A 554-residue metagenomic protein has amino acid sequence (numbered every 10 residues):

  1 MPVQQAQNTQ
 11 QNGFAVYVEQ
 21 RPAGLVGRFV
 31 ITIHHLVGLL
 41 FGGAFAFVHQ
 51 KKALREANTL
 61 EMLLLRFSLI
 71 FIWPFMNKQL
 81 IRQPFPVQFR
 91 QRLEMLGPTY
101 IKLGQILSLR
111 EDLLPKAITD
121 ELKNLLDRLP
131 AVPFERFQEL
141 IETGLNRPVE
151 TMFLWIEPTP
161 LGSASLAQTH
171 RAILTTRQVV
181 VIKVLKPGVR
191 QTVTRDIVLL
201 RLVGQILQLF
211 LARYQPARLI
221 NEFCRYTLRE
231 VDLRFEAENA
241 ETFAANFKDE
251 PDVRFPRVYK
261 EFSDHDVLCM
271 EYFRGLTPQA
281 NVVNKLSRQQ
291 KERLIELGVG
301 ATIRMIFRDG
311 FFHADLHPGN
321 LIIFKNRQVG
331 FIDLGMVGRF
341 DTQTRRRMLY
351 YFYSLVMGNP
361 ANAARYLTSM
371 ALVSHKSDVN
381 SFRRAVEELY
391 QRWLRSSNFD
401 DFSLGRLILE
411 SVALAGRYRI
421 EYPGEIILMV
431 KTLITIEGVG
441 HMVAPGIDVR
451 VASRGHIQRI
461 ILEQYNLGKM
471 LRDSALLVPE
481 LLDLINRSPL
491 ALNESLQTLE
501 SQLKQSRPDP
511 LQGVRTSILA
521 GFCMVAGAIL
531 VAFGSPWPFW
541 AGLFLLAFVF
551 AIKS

Functional and structural regions predicted by a protein language model:
M1-Q168, T194-P216, F550-A551: N-terminal accessory/targeting segments that precede structured cores
Q11-L25, A46-L60, Q83, D264 (+3 more regions): Helix-rich C-lobe and terminal helical cap/extension of kinase-like folds
K116, K123-P130, E142-R147, R190-R195 (+8 more regions): ATP-dependent phospho-/nucleotidyl transfer catalytic cores
R171, Q178-K186: Glycine-rich ATP phosphate-binding loop
A172-I173, L316: Conserved beta3 strand of the Hanks-type protein kinase catalytic N-lobe
G319-I323: Hydrophobic residue at the +6 position relative to the catalytic HRD Asp in the kinase catalytic loop
A526-I529, L546-S554: Alpha-helical transmembrane segments
P538-F548: Hydrophobic core segments of alpha-helical transmembrane domains in multi-pass membrane proteins
